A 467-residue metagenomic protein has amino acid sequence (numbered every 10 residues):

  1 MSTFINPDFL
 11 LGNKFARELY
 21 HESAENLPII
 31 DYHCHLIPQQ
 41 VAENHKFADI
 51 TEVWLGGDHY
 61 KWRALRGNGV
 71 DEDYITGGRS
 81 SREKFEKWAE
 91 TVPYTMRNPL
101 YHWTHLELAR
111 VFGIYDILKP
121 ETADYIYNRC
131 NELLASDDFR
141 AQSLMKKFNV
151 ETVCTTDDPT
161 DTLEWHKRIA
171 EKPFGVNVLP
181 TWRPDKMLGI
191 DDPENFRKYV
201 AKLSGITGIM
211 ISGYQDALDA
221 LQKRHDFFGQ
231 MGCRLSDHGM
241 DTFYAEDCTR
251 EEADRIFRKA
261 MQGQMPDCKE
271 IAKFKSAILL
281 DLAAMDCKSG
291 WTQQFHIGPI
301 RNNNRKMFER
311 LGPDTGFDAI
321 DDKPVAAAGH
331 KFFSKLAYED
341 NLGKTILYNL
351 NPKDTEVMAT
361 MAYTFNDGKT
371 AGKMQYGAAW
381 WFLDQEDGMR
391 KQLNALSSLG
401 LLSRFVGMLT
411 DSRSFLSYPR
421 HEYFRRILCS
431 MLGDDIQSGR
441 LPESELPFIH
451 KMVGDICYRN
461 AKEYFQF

Functional and structural regions predicted by a protein language model:
S2-S289, N341-G343, L347-P352, E356-A359 (+1 more regions): Metal-cofactor-binding active-site regions of metalloenzymes
E270, G316-A319: Metal/cofactor-centered catalytic core regions of large enzymes
Q293-F295: C-terminal amphipathic alpha-helical interaction region
P299, N304: Hard-cation-handling environments
F308-G316: Short glycine/proline- and charge-enriched loop/turn segments that cap or connect secondary-structure elements
D322-G329: Divalent-cation-assisted or electrostatically stabilized phosphate/pyrophosphate-binding catalytic cores
F332-Y338: Short, basic/hydrophobic alpha-helical segments
